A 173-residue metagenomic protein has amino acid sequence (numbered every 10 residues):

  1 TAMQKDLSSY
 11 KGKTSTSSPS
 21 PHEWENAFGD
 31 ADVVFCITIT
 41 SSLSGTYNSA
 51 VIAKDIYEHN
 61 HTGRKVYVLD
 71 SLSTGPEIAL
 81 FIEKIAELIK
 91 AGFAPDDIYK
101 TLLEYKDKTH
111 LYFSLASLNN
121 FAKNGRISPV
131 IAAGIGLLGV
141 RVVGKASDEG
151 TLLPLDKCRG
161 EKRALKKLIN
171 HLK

Functional and structural regions predicted by a protein language model:
T1, L43-T46, A50-D55, Y67 (+2 more regions): Mixed-charge interfacial surface used for oligomerization/domain docking and macromolecular partner engagement
T1-S20: N-terminal glycine-rich anion-binding loop in soluble enzyme alpha/beta folds
D6-L7, A31, Y105, G125: Alpha-helix boundary/capping residues
K11, C36-S41, V66-S73: A short glycine/serine-rich beta->alpha loop
P19-V34, T38-K54, E58-H59: Active-site cofactor/cluster-binding pocket
H61-K65: A short helix-to-beta-strand connector/capping loop
